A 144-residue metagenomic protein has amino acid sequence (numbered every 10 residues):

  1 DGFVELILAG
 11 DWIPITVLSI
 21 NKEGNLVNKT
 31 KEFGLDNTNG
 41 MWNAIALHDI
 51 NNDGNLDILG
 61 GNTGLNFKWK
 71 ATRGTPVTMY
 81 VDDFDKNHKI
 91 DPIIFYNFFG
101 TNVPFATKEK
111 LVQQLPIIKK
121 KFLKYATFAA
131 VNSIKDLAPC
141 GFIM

Functional and structural regions predicted by a protein language model:
D1-M144: Acidic, glycine/proline-rich Ca2+-coordinating loop motifs
